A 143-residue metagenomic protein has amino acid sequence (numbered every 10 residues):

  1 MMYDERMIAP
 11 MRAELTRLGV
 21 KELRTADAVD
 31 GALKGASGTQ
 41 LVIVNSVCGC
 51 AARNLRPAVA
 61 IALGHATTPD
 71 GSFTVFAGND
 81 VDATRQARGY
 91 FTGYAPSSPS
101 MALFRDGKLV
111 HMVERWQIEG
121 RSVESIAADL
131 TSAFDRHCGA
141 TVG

Functional and structural regions predicted by a protein language model:
M1-G38, C138-V142: N-terminal leader/targeting and pre-domain segments
L23, V44, T67-Q86: Thiol-based oxidoreductase modules, predominantly thioredoxin-like and allied folds used for disulfide exchange
G31-A66: Local sequence-structure signature of Cys/Sec-based thiol-disulfide redox active-site neighborhoods
A52-P57, T84-R85, V123-E124: Conserved strand-to-helix beginnings and helix N-cap segments that scaffold or border functional pockets
A58-A60, R88, F134: Short, well-ordered amphipathic alpha-helices
T84-S97: Short acidic (Asp/Glu) patches
A95-V142: Non-catalytic, surface beta->alpha helical segment in thiol-disulfide oxidoreductase systems
